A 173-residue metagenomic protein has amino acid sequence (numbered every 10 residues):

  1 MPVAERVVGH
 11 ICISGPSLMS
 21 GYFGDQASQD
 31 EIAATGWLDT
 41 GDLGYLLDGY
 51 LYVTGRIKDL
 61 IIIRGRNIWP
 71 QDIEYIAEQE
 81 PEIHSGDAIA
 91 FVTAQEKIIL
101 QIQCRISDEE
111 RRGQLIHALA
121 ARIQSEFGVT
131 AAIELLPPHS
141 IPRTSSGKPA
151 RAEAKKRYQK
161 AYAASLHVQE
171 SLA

Functional and structural regions predicted by a protein language model:
M1, L47-Y50, S146: Residue-level recognition of short loop/turn positions
M1-E31, I68: Conserved ATP/PPi-binding loop(s) of AMP-dependent carboxylate-activating enzymes
P2-A4, Y52-T54, A150: Generic structural signal for well-ordered beta-strand positions
P2-V3, G36, V92, S125: Replace "in large, NTP-powered and nucleic-acid-processing enzymes" with "in large, NTP-powered factors and other
G15, S20-G21, L43-F127: AMP-binding/adenylate-forming catalytic core of the ANL superfamily
L38-T40, L136: Short, small/polar residue-rich loop motifs at catalytic or cofactor-binding pockets
D87-F91, L100, A120-A173: Conserved C-terminal "lid"/linker of ANL adenylate-forming enzymes
